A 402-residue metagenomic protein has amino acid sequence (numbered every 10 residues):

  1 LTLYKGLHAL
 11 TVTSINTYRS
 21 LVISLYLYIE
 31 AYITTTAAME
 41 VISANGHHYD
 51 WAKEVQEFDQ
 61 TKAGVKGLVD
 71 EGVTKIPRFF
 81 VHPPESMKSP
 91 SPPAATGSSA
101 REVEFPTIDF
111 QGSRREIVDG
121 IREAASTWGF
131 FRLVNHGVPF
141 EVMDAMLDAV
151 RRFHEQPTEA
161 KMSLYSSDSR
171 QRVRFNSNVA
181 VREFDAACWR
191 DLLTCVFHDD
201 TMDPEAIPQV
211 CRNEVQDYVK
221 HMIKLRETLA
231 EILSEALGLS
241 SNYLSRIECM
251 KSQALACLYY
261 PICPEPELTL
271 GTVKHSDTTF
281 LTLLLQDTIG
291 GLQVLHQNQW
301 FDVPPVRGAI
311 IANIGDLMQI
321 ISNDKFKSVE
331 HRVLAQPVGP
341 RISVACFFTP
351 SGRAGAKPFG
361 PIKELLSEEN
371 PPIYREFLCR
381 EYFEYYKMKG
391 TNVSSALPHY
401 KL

Functional and structural regions predicted by a protein language model:
L10-L402: Peripheral, non-catalytic segments flanking oxidoreductase cores
